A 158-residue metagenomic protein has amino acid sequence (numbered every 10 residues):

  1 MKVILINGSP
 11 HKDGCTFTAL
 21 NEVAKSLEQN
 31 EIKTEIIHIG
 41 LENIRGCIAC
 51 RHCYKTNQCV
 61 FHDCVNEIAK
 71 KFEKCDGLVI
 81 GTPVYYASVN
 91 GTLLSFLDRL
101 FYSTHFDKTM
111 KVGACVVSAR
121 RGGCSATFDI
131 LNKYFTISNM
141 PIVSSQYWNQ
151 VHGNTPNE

Functional and structural regions predicted by a protein language model:
M1-I4, A24, E28-Q29, E67 (+1 more regions): Glycine-rich phosphate/pyrophosphate-binding loop and the adjoining helix
K2-I32: N-terminal beta1-alpha1 ligand-phosphate binding loop
P10-H11, L41, R120: Short, glycine/serine-rich, charged loops/turns that create anion-binding and catalytic segments at active sites
I32-E42: A short beta-strand-loop structural module common to alpha/beta enzyme folds
K33-E35, Q58, P141: Conserved beta-strand segments of alpha/beta enzyme cores
E42-F72: Cysteine-cluster motifs in flexible loop/terminal segments that predominantly coordinate metals
V60-P141: Helix-loop-strand module that forms the ligand-binding subsite of alpha/beta enzymes
